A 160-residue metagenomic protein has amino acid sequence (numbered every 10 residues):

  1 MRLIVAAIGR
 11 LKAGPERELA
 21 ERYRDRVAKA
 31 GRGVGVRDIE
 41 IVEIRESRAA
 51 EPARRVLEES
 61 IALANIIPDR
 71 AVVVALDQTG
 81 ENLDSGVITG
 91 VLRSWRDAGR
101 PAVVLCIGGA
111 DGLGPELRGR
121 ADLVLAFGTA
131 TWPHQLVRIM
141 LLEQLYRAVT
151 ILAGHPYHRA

Functional and structural regions predicted by a protein language model:
M1-G31: N-terminal beta1-alpha1 ligand-phosphate binding loop
R2-A6, E40, V104: A structural signal for isolated positions on well-ordered beta-strands in alpha/beta enzyme cores
A6, V42, V74, L123-L125: Hydrophobic/aromatic beta-strand patches that form the interior of the parallel beta-sheet core in alpha/beta enzyme
A7-G9, A75-D77, C106: Acidic beta-strand-to-loop metal/phosphate-binding motif
L11, Q78-E81, G109-G112: Short glycine-rich anion-binding loops that position phosphate/pyrophosphate groups of nucleotides and phosphorylated
G35-V103: S-adenosyl-L-methionine/SAH cofactor-binding core of RNA-modifying enzymes
I88-G128: A mid-sequence interfacial segment
D111, P115-A160: Structured adenosyl-cofactor binding patch, chiefly the S-adenosyl-L-methionine
